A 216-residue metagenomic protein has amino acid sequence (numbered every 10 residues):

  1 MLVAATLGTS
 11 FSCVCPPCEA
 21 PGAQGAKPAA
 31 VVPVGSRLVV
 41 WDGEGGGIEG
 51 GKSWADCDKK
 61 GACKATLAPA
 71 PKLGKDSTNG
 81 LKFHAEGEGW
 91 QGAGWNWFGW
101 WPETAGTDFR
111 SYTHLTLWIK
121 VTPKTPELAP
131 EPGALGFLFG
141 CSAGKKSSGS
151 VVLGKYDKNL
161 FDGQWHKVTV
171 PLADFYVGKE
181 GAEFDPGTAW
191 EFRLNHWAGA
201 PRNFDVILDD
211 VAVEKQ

Functional and structural regions predicted by a protein language model:
M1-S10: Bacterial N-terminal signal peptides
V14-P16: Bacterial signal peptide processing site
C18-C63: Extracellular carbohydrate-recognition regions
V34-S36, G74-D76, R110-Y112: Short, surface-exposed loop/turn motifs at beta-strand boundaries within globular domains
A68-N96: Short carbohydrate-recognition loop motifs
E88-G181, A200-I207, A212-E214: Extracellular ligand-binding interfaces
G181-R193: Short, surface-exposed ligand- or partner-binding patches at beta-edge/loop junctions that are enriched in aromatics
R193-P201: Short beta-strand-plus-loop segments that form exposed binding edges in beta-rich domains
